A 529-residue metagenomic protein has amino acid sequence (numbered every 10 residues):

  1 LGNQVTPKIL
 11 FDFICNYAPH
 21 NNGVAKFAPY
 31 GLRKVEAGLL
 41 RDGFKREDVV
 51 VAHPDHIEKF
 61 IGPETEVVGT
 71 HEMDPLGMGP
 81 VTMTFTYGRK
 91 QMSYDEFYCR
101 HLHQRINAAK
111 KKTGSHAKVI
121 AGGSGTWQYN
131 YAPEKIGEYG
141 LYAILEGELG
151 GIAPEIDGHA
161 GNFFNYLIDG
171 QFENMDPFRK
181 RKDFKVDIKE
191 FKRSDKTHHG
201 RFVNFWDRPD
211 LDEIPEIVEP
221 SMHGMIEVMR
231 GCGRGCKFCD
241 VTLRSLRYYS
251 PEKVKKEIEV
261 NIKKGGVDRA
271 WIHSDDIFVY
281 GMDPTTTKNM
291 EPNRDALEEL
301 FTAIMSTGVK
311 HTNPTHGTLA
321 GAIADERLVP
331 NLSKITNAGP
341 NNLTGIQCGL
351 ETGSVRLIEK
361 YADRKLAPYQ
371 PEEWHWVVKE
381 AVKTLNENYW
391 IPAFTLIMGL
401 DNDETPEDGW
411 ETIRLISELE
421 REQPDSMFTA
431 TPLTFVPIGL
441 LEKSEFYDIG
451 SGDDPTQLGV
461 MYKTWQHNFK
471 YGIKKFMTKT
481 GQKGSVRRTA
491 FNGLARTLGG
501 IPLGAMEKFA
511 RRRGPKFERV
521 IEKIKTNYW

Functional and structural regions predicted by a protein language model:
L1, G459, K463-W529: Radical SAM enzyme core and accessory elements
G2-N3, P7-K256: Acidic, low-complexity intrinsically disordered segments
V35, Y98-A109, V254-E257, N293-L300 (+3 more regions): A general structural detector for well-ordered alpha-helical segments in enzyme core domains, enriched
L76-V81, S274-T286, E351-D363, L396-E407 (+3 more regions): Flexible glycine/acidic-rich beta-alpha junction loops that bind and position SAM and/or redox cofactors in anaerobic
N130-Y139, N331, D401-E418: Catalytic cores of alpha/beta
W206, Y249, E373, E404-E407: Residue-level signal for the nucleotide or nucleotide-sugar donor/cofactor binding architecture
C232, V254, C348, I416 (+1 more regions): Conserved, mostly hydrophobic/aromatic
E259-I391, M398-L400: Conserved SAM/AdoMet-binding glycine-rich loop
